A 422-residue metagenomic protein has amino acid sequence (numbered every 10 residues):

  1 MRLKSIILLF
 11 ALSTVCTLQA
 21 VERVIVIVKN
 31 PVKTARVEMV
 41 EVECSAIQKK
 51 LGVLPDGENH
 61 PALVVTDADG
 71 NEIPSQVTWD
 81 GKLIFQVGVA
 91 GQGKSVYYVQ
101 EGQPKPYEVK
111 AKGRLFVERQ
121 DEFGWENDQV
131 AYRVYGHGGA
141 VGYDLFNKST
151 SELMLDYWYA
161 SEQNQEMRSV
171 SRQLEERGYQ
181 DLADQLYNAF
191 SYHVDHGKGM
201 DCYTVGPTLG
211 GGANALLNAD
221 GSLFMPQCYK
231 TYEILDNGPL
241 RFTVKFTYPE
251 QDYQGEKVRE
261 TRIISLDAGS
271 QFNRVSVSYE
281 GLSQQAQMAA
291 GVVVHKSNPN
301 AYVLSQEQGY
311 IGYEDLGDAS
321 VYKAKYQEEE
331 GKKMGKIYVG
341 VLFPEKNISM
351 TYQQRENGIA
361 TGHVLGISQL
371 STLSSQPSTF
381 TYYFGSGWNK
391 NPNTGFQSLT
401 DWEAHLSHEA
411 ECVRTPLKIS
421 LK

Functional and structural regions predicted by a protein language model:
K4-T14: Sec-dependent N-terminal signal peptides
L12-E22: Bacterial Sec-dependent signal peptides at the C-terminal "C-region" and cleavage site
V21-G113, Q120, L145-S149: Alpha-mannosidase-like glycoside hydrolase catalytic domains involved in N-glycan trimming, generalizing to other
E22-R23, G281-Y352: Polysaccharide-binding surfaces and accessory modules of carbohydrate-active proteins
D56-K82, D252, K296-E314, F343-N357: Solvent-exposed beta-strand/loop surfaces of large extracellular or lumenal domains
K82, V89, I337-K422: Beta-strand-rich recognition/accessory modules
Q103-D220: Solvent-exposed N-terminal domain segments of exported/luminal and surface proteins
K230-M288: Acidic, contiguous internal or C-terminal segments within carbohydrate-active enzymes that form a structured patch used
